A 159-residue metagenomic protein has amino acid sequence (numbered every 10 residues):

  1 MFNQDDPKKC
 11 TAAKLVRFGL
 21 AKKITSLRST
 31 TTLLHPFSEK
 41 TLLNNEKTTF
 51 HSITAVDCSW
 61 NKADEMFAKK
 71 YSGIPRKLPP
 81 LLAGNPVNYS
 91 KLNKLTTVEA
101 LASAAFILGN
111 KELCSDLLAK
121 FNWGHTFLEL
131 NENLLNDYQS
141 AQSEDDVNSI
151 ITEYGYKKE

Functional and structural regions predicted by a protein language model:
D5-T96, A100, I107-N136: Active-site cofactor/cluster-binding pocket
E132-E159: Long, charged alpha-helical interface segments
